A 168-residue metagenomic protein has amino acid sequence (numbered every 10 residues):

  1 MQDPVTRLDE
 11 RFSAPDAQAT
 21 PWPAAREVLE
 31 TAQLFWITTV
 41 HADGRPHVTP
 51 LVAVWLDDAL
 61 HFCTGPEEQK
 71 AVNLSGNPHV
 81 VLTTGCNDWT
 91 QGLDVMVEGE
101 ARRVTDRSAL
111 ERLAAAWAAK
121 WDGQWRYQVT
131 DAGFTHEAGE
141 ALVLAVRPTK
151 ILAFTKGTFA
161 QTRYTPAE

Functional and structural regions predicted by a protein language model:
M1-A19, L93-E168: Charged, gly/pro-rich active-site loop segments
E10-A42: Short, conserved active-site entrance elements at the starts or edges of catalytic domains
W22, E67-E68: Structural motif corresponding to alpha-helix initiation and N-cap regions
L29-E30, S75-G76, A118: Alpha-helix boundary recognition
A32-P66, V72-L74, V80-G85, L93-V97: Short beta-strand segments
D43-R45, D88-T90, F134-A138: A short beta-turn/loop motif at secondary-structure boundaries
E68-K70, W89, A160-Q161: Short, surface-exposed beta-strand-loop junctions and turns on beta-sheet-rich folds
